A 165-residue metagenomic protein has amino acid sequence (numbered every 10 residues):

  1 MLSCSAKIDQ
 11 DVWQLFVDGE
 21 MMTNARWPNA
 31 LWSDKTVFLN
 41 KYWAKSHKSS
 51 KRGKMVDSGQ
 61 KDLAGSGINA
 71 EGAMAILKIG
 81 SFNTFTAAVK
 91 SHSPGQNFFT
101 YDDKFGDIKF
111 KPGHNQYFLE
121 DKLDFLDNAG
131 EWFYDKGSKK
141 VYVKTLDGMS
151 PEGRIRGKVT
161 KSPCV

Functional and structural regions predicted by a protein language model:
M1-V165: Extracellular polysaccharide-degrading/modifying enzymes targeting complex plant/algal/animal polysaccharides
